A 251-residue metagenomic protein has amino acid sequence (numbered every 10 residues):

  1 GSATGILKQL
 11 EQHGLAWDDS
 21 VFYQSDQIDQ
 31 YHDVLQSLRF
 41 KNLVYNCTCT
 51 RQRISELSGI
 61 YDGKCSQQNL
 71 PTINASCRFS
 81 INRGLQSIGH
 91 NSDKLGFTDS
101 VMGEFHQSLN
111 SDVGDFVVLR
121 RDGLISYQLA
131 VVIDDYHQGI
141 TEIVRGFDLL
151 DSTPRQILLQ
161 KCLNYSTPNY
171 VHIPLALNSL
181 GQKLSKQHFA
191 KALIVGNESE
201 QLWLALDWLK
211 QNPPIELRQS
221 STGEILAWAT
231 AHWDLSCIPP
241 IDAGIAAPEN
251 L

Functional and structural regions predicted by a protein language model:
G1-D62, F147-Y165, L217-G223: N-terminal Rossmann-like or analogous alpha/beta NTP/dinucleotide-binding catalytic cores that position adenine
Q12-D18, T50, L159-Q160, Y170-H172 (+2 more regions): Short, surface-exposed, polar/charged, turn-prone segments marking secondary-structure boundaries
V21-D26, F79, N164-P168, S179-Q182 (+1 more regions): Low-complexity, flexible helical/coil segments
N46-V195, A246, N250-L251: Active-site cores that bind ATP or allylic diphosphates and position pyrophosphate for catalysis
N74, Q182-L251: Non-catalytic terminal extensions that flank enzyme cores
